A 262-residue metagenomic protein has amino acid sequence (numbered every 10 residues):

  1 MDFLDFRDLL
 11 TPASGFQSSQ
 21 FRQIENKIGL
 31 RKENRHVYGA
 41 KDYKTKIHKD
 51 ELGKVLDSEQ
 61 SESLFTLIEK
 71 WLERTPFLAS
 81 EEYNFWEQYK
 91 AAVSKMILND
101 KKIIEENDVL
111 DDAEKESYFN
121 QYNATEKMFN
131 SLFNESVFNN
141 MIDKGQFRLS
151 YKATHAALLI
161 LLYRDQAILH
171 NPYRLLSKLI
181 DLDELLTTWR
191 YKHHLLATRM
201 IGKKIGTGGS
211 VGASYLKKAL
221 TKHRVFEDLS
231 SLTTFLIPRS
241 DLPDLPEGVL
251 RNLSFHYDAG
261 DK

Functional and structural regions predicted by a protein language model:
M1-A91: Extended amphipathic alpha-helical segments with heptad-repeat/coiled-coil character used for oligomerization, fusion
D50, D57-K262: C-terminal accessory extensions/subdomains outside the catalytic/core fold
